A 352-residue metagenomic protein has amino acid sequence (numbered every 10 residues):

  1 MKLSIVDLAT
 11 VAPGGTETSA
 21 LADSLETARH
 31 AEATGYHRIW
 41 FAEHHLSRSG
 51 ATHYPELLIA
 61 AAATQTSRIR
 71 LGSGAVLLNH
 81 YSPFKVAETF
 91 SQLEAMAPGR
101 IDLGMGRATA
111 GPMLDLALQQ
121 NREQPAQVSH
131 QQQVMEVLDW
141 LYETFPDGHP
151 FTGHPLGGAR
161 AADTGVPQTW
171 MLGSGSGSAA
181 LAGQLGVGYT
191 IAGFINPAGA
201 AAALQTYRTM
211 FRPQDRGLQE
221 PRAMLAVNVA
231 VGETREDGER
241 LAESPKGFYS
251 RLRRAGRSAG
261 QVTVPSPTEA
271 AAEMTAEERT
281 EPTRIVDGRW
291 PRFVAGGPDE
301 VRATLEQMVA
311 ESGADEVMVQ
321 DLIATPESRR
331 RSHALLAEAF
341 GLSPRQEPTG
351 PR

Functional and structural regions predicted by a protein language model:
M1-I69, G350: N-terminal beta1-alpha1-beta2 module of alpha/beta enzyme domains
K2-E17, N79-F145, Y189, P197: Flexible, glycine-rich active-site loops centered on histidine and acidic residues that chelate a metal or position
L3, A31, G35, E43 (+6 more regions): Conserved, mostly hydrophobic/aromatic
L3-D7, I39-F41, L71-S73, I101-M105 (+4 more regions): Hydrophobic faces of well-ordered beta-strands that scaffold small-molecule active sites in alpha/beta enzyme cores
D7-A22, V76-P83, A161-G173, G232 (+1 more regions): Active-site mouth loops of central-metabolism enzymes
T18-H30, S174-A180, E300-Q307: Short, acidic/polar
E123-G158, G199-G313, P344-R352: An alpha-helical appendage that flanks or caps ligand/catalytic pockets
G175-L204, R208: A conserved active-site cap/scaffold subdomain adjacent to cofactor or substrate pockets
